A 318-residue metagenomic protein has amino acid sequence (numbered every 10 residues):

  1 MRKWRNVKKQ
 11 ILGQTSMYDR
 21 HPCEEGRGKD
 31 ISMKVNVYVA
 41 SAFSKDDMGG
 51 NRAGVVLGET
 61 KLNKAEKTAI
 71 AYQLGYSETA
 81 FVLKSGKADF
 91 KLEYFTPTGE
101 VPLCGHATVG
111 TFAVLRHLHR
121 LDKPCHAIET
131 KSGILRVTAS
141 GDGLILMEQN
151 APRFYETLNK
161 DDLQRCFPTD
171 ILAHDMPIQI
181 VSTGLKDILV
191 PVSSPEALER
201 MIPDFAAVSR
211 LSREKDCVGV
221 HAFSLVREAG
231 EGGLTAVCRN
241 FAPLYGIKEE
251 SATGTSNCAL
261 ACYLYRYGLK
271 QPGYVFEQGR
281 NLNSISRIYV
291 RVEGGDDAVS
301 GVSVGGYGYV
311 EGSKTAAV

Functional and structural regions predicted by a protein language model:
M1, C104: Functionally engaged cysteine thiol sites
V7-K9, V39: Short helix-onset patch at the extreme N-terminus, typifying the N->h transition of secretory signal peptides
I11, T15, T315-V318: A short, highly charged, low-complexity intrinsically disordered segment
Q14, D19-S32: Short, Lys/Arg-enriched N-terminal segments with co-localized hydrophobic residues within the first ~10-30 amino acids
S32-L103, V109-V318: Active-site proximal loop and beta-alpha junction motif in alpha/beta enzyme cores
